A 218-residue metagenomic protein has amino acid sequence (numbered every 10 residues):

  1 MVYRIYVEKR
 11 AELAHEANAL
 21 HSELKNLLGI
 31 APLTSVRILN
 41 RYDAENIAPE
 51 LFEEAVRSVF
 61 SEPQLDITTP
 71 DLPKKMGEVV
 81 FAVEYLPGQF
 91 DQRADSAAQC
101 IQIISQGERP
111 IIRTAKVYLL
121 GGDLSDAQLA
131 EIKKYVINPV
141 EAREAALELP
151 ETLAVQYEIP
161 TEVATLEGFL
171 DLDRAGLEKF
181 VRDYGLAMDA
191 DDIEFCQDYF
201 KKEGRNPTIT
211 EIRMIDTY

Functional and structural regions predicted by a protein language model:
M1-Y218: Core nucleic-acid recognition elements
